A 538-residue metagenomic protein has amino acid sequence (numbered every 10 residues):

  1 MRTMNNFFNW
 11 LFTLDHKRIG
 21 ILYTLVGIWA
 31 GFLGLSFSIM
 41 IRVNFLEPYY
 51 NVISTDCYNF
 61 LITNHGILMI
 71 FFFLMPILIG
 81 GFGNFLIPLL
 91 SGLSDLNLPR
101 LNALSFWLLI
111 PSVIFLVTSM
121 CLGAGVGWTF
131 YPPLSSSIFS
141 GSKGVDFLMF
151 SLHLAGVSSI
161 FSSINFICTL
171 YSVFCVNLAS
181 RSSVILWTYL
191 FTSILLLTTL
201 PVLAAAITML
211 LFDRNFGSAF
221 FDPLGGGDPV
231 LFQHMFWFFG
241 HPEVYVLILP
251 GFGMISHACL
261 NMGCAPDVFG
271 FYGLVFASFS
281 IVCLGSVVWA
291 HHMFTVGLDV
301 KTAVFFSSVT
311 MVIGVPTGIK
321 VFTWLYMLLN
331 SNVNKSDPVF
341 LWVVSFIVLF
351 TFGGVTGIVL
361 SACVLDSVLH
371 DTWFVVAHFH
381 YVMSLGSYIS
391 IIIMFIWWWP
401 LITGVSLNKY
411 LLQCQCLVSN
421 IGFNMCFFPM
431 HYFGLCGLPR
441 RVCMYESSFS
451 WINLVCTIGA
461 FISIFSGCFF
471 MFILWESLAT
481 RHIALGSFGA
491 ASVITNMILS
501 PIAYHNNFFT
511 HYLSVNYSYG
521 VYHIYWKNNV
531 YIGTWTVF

Functional and structural regions predicted by a protein language model:
M1-F538: Membrane-embedded and interfacial regions of multi-pass energy-transducing membrane proteins
